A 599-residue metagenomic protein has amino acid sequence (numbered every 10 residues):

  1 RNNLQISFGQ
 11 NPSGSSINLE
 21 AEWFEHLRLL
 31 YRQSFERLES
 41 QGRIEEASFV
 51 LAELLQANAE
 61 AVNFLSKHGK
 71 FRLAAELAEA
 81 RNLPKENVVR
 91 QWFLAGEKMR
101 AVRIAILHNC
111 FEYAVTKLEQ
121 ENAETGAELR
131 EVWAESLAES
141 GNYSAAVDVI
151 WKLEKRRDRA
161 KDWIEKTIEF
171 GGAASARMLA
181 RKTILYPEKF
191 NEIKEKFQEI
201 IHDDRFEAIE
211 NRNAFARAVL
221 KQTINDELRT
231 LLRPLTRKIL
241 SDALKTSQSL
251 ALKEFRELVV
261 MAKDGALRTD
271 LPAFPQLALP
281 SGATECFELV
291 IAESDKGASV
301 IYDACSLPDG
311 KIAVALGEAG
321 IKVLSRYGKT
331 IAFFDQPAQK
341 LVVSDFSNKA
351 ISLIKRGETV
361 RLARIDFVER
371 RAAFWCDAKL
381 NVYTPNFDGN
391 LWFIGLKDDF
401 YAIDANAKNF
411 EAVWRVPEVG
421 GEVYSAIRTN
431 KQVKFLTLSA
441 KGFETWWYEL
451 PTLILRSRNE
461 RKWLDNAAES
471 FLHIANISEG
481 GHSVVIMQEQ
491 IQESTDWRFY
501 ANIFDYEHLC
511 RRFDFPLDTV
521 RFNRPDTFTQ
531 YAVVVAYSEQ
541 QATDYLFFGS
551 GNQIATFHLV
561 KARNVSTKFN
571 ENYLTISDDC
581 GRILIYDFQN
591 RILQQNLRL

Functional and structural regions predicted by a protein language model:
R1-S299, D303-C305, A313-A315: Extended alpha-helical assembly domains of large eukaryotic scaffold proteins
A74-L77, L83-Q120, I351-Y401: A generic tandem-repeat structural signature
A78, A105, V314-E318, S352-E358 (+7 more regions): Beta-strand C-termini and the immediately following turn/loop, strongest in propeller blades
S249-A283, K441, G480, Q492 (+2 more regions): Sequence/structural signature of beta-propeller modules and their immediately flanking N-terminal secretory/stalk
K296-C305, D335-A350, C376-L391, L396 (+6 more regions): Repeated scaffold domains used in trafficking and secretory/extracellular systems, primarily beta-propellers
S306-L324, K329-I331, Q339-R364, N386-G389 (+2 more regions): Beta-strand-enriched, solvent-exposed domains that form extended recognition/catalytic surfaces
G310, G328, G389, K431 (+3 more regions): Structural signal for glycine-centered tight turns and loop->strand junctions in beta-sheet-rich domains
G320-D335, T359-A378, D399-E422, G442-A468 (+3 more regions): Surface-exposed loop/turn elements that mediate protein-protein interactions on large endomembrane-trafficking
